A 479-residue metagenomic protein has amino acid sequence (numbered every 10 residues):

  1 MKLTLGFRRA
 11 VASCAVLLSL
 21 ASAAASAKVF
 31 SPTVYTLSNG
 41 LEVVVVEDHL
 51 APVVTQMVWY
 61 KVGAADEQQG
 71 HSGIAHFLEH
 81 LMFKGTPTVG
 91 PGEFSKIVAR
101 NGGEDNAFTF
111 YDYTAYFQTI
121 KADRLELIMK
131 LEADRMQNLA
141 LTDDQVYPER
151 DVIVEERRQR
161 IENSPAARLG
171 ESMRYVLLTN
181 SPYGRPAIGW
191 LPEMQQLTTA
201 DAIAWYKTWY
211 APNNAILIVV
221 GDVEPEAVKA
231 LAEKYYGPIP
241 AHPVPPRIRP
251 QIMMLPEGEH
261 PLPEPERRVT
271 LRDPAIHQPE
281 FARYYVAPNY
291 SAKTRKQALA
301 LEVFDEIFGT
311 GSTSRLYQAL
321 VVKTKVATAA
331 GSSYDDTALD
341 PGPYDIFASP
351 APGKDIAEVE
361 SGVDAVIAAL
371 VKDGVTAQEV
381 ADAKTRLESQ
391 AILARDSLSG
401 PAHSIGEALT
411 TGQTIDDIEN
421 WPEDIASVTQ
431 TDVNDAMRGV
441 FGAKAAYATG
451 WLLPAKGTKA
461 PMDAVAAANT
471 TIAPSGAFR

Functional and structural regions predicted by a protein language model:
M1-G6: N-terminal secretory signal peptides that target proteins for export/translocation
V11-S22: Bacterial N-terminal signal peptides
A25-A64, T88-D123, R160-N214, P238-S291 (+5 more regions): Non-catalytic beta-strand/loop surface segments
G63-H71: Short pre-active-site segment immediately N-terminal to the catalytic Zn-binding motif
Q69, E126-M129, N163, A230 (+2 more regions): Solvent-exposed, non-transmembrane alpha-helical starts
S72-T86: Active-site SXXK
A133-L141, Y235-P243, D364-V375: A common structural junction motif
R150, I203-Y235, A445-A446: Non-catalytic, conformational "gating/processing" segments within enzyme and secreted inhibitor domains
